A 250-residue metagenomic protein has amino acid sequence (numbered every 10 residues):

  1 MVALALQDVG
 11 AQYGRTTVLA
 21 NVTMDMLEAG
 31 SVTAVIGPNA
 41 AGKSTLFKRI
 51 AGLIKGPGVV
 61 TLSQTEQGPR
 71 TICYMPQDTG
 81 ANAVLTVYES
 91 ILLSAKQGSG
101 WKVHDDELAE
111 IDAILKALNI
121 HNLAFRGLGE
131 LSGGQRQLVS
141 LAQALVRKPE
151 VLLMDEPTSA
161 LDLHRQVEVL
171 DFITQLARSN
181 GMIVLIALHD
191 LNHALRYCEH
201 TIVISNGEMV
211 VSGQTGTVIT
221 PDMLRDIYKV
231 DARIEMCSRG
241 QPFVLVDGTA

Functional and structural regions predicted by a protein language model:
M1-E28, K55, N82: A short, flexible loop at the N-terminus of ABC-type nucleotide-binding domains that lies
I36-P38: The feature captures the beta-strand-to-loop junction immediately N-terminal to the Walker
A51: Helix-to-loop junction immediately C-terminal to a conserved catalytic motif
D105-L123, S140, K148: Conserved ABC ATPase "signature" region
G127-L131: Conserved ABC ATPase signature
L152-E156: Catalytic Walker B motif of ABC-type/P-loop ATPase nucleotide-binding domains
R225-A250: ABC ATPase nucleotide-binding domains
